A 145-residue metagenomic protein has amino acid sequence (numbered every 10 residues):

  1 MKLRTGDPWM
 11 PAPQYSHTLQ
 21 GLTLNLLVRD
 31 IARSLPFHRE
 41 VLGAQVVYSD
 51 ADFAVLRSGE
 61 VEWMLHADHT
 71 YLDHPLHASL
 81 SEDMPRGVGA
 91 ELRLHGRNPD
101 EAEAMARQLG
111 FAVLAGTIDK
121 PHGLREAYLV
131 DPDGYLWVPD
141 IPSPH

Functional and structural regions predicted by a protein language model:
K2-T23, Q45-R97, E101-V130, I141-H145: Vicinal oxygen chelate
L26-D30: Short, surface-exposed ligand-recognition loops at beta-strand->loop->(often short) alpha-helix junctions that present
I31-A32, P99: Generic non-transmembrane alpha-helix signal with a bias for helix starts/N-cap capping motifs
R33-S34, Y48: Short, contiguous, helix-prone interaction/anchoring segments in small proteins
S34-R39, A106, G134: Conserved active-site tyrosine of GNAT-family acetyltransferases
